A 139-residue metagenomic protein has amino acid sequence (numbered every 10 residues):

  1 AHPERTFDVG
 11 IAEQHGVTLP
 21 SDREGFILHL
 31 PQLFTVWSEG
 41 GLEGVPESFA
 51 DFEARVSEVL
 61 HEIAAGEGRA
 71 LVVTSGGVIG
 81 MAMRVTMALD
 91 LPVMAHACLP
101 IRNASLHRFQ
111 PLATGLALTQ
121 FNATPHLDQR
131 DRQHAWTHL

Functional and structural regions predicted by a protein language model:
A1, V9-G16, E67, G80 (+3 more regions): Residue-level signal for functionally critical sites in structured catalytic/ligand-binding pockets
A1-R55: Phosphate-handling substructures
E4-G10, F26-S38, Q110-L139: Conserved histidine-centered catalytic loops in small-molecule metabolism enzymes
E13, V93-A95, Q133: A generic, residue-level signal for flexible/boundary positions that often mark functional hotspots
L19, P92-H96, L139: A short acidic, glycine-rich active-site loop that binds or catalyzes chemistry on phosphate/adenosine moieties
T35-E43, H61, A65, A123: Generic surface-pattern signal
A54-G115: Active-site-adjacent alpha-helix immediately C-terminal to a catalytic or transition-state-stabilizing loop
